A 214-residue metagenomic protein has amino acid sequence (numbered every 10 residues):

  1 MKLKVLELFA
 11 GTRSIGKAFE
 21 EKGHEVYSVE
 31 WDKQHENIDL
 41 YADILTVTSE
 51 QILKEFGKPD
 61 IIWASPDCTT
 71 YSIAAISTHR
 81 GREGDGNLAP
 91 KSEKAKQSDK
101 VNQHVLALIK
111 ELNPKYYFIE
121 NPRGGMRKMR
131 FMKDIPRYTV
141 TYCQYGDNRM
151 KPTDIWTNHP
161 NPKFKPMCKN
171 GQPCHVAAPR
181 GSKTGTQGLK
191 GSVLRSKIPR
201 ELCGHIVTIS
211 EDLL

Functional and structural regions predicted by a protein language model:
M1-L214: Conserved active-site and SAM-binding loop architecture of S-adenosyl-L-methionine-dependent nucleic-acid
